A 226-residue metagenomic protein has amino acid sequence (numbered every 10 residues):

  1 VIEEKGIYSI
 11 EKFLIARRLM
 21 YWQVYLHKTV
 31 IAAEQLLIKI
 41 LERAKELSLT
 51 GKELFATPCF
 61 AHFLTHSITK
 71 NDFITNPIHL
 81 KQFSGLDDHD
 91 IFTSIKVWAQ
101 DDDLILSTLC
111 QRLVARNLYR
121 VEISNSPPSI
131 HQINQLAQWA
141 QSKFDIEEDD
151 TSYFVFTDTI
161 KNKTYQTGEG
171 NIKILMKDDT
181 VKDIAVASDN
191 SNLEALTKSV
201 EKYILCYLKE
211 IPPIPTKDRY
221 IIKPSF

Functional and structural regions predicted by a protein language model:
V1-F226: Histidine-centered, transition-metal-coordinating active-site segments
